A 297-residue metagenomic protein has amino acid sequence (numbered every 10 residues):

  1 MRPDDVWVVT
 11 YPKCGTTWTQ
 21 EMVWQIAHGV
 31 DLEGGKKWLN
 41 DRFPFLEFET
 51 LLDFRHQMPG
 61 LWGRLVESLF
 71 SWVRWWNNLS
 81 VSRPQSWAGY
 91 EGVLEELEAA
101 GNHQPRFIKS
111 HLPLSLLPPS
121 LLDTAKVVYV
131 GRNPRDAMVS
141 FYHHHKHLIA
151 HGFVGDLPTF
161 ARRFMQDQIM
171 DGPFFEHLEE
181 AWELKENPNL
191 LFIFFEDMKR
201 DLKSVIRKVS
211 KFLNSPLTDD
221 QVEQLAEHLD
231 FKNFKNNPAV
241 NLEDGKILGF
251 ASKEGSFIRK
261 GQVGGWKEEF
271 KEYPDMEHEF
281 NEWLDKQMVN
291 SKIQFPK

Functional and structural regions predicted by a protein language model:
M1-I193, A239-K297: PAPS-dependent sulfotransferase catalytic domain
T17-G29, I193-L217, L225, N233: PAPS/PAP-binding and catalytic site of the sulfotransferase fold
E223-N236, E243: Active-site/pore-lining binding-face segments in mid-to-C-terminal subdomains
